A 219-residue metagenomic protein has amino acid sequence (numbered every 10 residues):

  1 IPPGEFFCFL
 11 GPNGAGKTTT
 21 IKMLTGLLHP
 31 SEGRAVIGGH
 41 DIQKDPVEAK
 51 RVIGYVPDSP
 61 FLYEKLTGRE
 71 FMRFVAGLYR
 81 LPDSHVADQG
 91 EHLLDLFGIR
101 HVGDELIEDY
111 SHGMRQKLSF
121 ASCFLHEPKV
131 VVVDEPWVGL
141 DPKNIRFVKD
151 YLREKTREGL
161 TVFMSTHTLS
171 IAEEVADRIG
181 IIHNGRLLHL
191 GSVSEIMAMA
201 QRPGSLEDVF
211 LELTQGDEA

Functional and structural regions predicted by a protein language model:
R73, G77, S84-V102: Conserved ABC ATPase "signature" region
L106-G113: Conserved ABC ATPase signature
V131-E135: Catalytic Walker B motif of ABC-type/P-loop ATPase nucleotide-binding domains
I145-E158: Helical segment within the ABC ATPase nucleotide-binding domain
A172-E174: A short, surface-exposed alpha-helical micro-motif characterized by mixed small hydrophobic and charged/polar residues
L190-G191: ABC ATPase "signature
